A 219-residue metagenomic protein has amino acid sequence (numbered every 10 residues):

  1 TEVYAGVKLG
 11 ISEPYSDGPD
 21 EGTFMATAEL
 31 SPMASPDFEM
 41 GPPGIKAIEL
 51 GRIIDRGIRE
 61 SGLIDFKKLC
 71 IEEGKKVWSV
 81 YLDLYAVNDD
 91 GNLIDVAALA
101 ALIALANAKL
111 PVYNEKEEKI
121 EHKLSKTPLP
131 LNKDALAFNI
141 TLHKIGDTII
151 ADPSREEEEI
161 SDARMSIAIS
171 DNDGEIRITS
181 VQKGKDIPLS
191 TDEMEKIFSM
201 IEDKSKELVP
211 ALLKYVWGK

Functional and structural regions predicted by a protein language model:
T1-K219: Polyanion-binding surfaces on beta-sheet-dominated domains and ring/shell assemblies
